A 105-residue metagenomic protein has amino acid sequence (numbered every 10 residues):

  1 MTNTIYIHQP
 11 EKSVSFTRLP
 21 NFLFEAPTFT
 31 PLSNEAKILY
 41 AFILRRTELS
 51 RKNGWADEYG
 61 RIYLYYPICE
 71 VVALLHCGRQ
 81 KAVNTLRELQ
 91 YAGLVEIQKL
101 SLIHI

Functional and structural regions predicted by a protein language model:
M1-C69: Short recognition helix of helix-turn-helix/winged-helix DNA-binding domains
Y6, H104-I105: Generic early N-terminus positional signal peaking at residue ~5-7
T28-F29, L102-H104: Short intrinsically disordered, low-complexity coil segments enriched in acidic
T47-I103: Winged helix-turn-helix DNA-binding recognition segment
